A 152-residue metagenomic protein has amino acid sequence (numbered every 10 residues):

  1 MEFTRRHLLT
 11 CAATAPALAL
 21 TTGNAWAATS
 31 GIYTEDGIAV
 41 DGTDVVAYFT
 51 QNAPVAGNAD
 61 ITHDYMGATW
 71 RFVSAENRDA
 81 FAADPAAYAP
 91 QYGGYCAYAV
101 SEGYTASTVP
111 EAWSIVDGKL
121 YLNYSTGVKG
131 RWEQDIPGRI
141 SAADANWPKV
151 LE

Functional and structural regions predicted by a protein language model:
M1-A15, A19: N-terminal secretory signal peptides and thylakoid transit peptides that target proteins across membranes
T22-T43, T50, T105, A112: C-terminal segment of N-terminal export signals and the immediately downstream linker at the start of the mature
I61-Y65, A112-V116: Short acidic-hydrophobic surface loop/beta-edge motif
W70-A83, A87-Y95: Mid-length scaffold segments of soluble, non-membrane domains
R71-F72, Y121-Y124: Hydrophobic core segments of beta-strands in well-ordered, beta-rich domains
Q91-W113: An anionic, turn-rich surface loop/hairpin at beta-sheet edges that serves as a generic interaction/coordination patch
I115-L120, G127: Compact alpha-helical subdomains of small soluble proteins
E133-E152: C-terminal partner/receptor-binding element of secreted or periplasmic proteins
